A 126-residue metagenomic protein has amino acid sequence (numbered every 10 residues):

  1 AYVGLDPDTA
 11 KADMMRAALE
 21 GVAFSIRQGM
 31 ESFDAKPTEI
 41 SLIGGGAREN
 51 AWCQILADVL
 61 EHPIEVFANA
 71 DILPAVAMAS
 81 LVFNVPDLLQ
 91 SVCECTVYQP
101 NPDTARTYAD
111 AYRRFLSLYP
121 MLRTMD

Functional and structural regions predicted by a protein language model:
A1-D126: Glycine/Thr-rich phosphate-binding loops that ligate phosphate moieties of nucleotide and other phosphorylated ligands
